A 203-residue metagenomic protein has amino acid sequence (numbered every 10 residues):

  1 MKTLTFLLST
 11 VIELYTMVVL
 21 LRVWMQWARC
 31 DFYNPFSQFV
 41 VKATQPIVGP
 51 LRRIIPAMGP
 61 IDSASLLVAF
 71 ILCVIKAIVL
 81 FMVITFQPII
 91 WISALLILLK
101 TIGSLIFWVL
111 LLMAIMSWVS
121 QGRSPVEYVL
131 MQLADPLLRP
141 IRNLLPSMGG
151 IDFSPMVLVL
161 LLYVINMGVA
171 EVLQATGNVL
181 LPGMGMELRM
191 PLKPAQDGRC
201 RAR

Functional and structural regions predicted by a protein language model:
M1-R203: Selective transmembrane helix interface/packing segments
